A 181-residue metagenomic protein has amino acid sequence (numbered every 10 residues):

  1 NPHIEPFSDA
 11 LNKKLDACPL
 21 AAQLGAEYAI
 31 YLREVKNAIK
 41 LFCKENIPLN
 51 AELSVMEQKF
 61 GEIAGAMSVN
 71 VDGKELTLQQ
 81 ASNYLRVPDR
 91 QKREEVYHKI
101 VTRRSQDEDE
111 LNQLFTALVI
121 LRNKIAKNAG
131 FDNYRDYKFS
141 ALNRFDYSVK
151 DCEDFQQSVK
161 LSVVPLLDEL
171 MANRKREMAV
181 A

Functional and structural regions predicted by a protein language model:
N1-A181: A well-structured
